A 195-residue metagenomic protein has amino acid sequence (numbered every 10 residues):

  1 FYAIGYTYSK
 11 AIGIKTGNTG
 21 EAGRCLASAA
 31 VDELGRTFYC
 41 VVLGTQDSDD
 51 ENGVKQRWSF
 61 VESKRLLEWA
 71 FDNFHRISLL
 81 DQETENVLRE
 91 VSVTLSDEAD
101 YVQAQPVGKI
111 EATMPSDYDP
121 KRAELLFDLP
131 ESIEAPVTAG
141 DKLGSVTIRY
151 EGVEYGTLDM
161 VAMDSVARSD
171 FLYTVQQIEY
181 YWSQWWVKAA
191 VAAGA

Functional and structural regions predicted by a protein language model:
F1-A192: Domain-terminus/edge residues, biased toward the C-terminal soluble/receptor-binding domains of extracytoplasmic
